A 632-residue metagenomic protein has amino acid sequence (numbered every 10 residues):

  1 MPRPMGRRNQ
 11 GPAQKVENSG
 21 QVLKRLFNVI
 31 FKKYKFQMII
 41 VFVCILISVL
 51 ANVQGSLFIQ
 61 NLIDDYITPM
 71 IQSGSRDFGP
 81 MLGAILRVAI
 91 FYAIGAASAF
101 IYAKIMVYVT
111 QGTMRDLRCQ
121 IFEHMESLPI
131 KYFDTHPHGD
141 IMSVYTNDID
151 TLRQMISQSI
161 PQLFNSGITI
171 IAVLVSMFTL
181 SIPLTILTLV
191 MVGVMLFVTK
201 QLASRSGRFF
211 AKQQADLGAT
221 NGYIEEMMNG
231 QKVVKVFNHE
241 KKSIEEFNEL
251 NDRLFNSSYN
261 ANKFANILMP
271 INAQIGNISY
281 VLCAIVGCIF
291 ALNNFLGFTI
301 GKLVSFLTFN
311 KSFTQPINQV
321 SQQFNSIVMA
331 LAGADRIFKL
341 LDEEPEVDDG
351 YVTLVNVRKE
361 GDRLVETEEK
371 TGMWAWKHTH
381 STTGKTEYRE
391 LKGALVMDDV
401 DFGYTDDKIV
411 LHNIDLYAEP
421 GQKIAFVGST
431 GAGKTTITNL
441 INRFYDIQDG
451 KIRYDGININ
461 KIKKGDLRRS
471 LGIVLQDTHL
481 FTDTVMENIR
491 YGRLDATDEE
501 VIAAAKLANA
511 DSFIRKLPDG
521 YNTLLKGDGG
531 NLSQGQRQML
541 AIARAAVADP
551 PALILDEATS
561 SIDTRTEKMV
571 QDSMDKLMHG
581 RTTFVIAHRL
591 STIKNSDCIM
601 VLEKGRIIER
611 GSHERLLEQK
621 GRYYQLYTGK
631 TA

Functional and structural regions predicted by a protein language model:
M1-N52, I67-I85, Y102-M106, T110 (+6 more regions): Membrane-integrated ABC transporters
P12-G20, A51-I67, F91-H138, M142-T146 (+10 more regions): Juxtamembrane helix-loop junctions of ABC transporter transmembrane domains
K24, V43, S98, Y102 (+4 more regions): Hydrophobic alpha-helical transmembrane segments of ABC transporter permease domains
K32-K35, I130-K131, I149-I156, I160 (+7 more regions): An intracellular "coupling" helix at the cytosolic face of ABC transporter transmembrane type-1 domains
K33, Q37-L50, V88-F91, Q158-A211 (+2 more regions): Transmembrane helices of ABC transporter permease
P69, S176-V190, N260, F264-D335 (+3 more regions): Helix-loop-helix
G74, V357-A632: ABC-type nucleotide-binding domain
